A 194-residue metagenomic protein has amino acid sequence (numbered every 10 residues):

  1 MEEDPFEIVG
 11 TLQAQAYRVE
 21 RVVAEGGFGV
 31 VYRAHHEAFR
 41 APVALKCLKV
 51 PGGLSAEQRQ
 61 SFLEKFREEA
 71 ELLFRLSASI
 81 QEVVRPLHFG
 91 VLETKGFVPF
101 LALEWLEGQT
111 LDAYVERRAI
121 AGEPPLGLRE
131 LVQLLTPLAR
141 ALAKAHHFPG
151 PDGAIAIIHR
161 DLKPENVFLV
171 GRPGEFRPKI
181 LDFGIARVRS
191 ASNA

Functional and structural regions predicted by a protein language model:
V30: Conserved N-lobe ATP-binding subsite of Hanks-type protein kinase domains, especially the beta3 VAIK lysine
H35-V43: Conserved N-lobe loop of protein kinases adjacent to the ATP-binding glycine-rich P-loop
K49-S77: AlphaC helix of the eukaryotic protein kinase fold
R85-P99: Short beta-strand micro-motifs within the conserved protein kinase catalytic domain, predominantly in the N-lobe
L111-L126: AlphaC helix of the protein kinase catalytic domain
L134-L135: Activation segment signature within eukaryotic-like protein kinase domains
R140-I157: Protein kinase catalytic-loop region centered on the HRD/HxD motif
